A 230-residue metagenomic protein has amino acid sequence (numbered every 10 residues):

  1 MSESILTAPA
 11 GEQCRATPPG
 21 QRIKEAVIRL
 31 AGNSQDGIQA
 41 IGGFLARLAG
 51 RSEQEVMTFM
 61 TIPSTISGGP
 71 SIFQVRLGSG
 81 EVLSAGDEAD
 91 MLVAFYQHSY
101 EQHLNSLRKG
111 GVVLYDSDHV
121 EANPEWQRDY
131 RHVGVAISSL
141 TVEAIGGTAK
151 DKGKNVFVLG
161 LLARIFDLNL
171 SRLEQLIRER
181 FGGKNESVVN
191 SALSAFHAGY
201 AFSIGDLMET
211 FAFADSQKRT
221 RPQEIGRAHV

Functional and structural regions predicted by a protein language model:
S2-R227: Active-site cofactor/cluster-binding pocket
